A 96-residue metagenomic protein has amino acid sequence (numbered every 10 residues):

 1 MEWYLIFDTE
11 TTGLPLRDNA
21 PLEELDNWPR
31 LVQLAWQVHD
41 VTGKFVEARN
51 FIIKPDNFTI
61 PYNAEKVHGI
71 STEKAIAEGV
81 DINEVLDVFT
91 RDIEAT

Functional and structural regions predicted by a protein language model:
M1-T96: Conserved non-catalytic scaffold segment of RNase H-like nuclease domains
